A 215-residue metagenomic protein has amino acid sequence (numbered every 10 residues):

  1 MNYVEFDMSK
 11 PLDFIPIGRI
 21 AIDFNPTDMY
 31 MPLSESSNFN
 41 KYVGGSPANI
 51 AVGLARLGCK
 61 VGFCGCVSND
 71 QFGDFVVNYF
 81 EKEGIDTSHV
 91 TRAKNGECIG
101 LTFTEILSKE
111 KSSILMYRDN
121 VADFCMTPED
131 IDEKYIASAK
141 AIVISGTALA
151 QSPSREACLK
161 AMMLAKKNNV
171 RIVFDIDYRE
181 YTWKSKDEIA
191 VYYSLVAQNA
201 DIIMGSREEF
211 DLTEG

Functional and structural regions predicted by a protein language model:
M1-P16, S108-G215: Ribokinase/PfkB-type carbohydrate-kinase core domain
N2-D86, T102, M126: Glycine-rich phosphate/adenosyl-contacting loop at the front of the ribokinase-like
T27, G53, R92, I136 (+1 more regions): A generic signature of intrinsically disordered, low-complexity regions enriched in glycine/proline and charged/polar
M31-S34, Q71, N78, E97 (+4 more regions): Flexible domain-boundary/linker segments
K60, C64-I144: Conserved N-terminal subdomain of the carbohydrate kinase-like
